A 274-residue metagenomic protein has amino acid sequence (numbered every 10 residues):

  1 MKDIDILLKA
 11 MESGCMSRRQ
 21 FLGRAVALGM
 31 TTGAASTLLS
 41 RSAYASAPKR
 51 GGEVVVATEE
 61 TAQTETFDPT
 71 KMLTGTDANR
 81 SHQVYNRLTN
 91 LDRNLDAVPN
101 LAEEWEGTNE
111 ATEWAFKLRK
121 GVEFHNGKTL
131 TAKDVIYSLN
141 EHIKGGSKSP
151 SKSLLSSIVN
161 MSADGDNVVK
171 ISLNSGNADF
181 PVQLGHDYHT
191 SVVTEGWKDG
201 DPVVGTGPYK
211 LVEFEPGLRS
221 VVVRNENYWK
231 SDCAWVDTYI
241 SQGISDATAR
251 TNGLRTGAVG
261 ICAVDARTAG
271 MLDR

Functional and structural regions predicted by a protein language model:
M1-Q20: N-terminal secretory signal peptides
C15, T37-E60: C-terminal segment of N-terminal export signals and the immediately downstream linker at the start of the mature
Q20-S42: N-terminal export signals
A57-N109, N140, V204-T206: N-terminal lobe/hinge region of extracytoplasmic solute-binding protein
D92-D96, V182-I240, D246-T248, T256: Gly/Pro-rich hinge or "lid" segments in bacterial periplasmic/extracellular proteins
E103-K148, D164, K170, R250-R255: Aromatic- and charge-enriched surface segment that lines or borders ligand/interaction sites
K117, P150-T194: Surface-exposed binding/hinge segments that line and control ligand-binding clefts or catalytic entry sites
H142, G146, N160-S162, V212-V223 (+1 more regions): Extracellular/periplasmic solute-recognition and catalytic clefts
